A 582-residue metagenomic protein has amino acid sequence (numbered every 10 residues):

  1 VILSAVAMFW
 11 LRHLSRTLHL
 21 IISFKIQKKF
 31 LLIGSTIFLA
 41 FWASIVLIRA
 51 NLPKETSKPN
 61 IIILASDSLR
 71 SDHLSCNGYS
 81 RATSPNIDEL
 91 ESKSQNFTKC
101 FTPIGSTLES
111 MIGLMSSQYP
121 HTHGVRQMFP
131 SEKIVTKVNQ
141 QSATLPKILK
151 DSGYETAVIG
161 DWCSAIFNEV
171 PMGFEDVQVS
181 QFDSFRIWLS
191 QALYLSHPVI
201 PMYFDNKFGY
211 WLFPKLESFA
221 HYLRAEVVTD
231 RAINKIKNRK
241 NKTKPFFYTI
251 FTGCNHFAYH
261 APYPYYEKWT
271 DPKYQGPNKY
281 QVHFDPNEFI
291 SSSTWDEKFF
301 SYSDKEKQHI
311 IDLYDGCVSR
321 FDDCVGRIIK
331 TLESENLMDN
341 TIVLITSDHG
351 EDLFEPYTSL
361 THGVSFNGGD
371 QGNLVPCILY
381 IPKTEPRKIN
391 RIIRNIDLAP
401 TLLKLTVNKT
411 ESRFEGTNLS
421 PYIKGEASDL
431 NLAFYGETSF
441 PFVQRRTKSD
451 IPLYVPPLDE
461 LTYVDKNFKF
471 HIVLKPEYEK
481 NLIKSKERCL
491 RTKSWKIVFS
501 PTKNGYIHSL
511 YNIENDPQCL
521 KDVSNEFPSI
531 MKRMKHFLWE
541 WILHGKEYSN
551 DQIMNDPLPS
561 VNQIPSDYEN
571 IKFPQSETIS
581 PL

Functional and structural regions predicted by a protein language model:
V1-L582: Catalytic domains that recognize anionic headgroups
